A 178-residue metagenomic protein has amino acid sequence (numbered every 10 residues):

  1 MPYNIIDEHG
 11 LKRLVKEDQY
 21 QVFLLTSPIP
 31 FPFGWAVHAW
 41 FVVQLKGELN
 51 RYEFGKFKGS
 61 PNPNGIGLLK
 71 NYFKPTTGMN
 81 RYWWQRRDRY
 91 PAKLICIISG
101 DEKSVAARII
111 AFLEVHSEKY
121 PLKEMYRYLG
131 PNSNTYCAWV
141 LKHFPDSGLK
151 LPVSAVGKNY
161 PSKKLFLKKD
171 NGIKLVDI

Functional and structural regions predicted by a protein language model:
M1-L129, K142, L167-I178: Non-catalytic ligand/cofactor/substrate-binding and regulatory segments of enzyme domains
A36-H38, E124-P145, L151-K158: Active-site nucleophilic cysteine motif
F144-I178: Extracytoplasmic/periplasmic C-terminal soluble domains
